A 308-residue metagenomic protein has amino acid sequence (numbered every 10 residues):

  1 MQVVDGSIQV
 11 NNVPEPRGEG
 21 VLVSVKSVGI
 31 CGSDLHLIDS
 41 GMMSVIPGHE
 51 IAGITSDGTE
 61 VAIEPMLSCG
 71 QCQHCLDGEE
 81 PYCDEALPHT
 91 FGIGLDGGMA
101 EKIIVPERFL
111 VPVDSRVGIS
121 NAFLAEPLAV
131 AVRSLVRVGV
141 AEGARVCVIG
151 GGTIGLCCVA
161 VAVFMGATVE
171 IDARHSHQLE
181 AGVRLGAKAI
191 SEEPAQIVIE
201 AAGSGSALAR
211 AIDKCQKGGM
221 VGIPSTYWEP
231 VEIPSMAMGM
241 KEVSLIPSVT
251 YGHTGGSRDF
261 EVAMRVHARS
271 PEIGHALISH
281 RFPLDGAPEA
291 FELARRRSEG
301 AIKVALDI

Functional and structural regions predicted by a protein language model:
P14-V28, H36-L76, D114-V117: Glycine-rich beta-strand-centered segment in the early N-terminal region that forms part of a ligand/cofactor-binding
E60, S115-E192: Mid-domain Rossmann-like dinucleotide-binding core that forms the NAD(H)/NADP(H) cofactor-binding site
C69-I149: NAD(P)H dinucleotide-binding glycine-rich loop of Rossmann-like/cofactor-binding domains, especially the beta1-alpha1
V138, L179-S244: Glycine-rich cofactor phosphate-binding loops and adjacent beta1-alpha1 units of small-molecule cofactor enzyme domains
E142, F164, G222, T226 (+2 more regions): C-terminal capping/lid region of NAD(P)-dependent oxidoreductase domains
K188-S191, R281-G286: Short acidic-hydrophobic, aromatic-tinged amphipathic segments that line or gate anion-handling sites
V231-H280, P288: C-terminal substrate-binding/catalytic core of Rossmann-like NAD(P)-dependent dehydrogenases/reductases
